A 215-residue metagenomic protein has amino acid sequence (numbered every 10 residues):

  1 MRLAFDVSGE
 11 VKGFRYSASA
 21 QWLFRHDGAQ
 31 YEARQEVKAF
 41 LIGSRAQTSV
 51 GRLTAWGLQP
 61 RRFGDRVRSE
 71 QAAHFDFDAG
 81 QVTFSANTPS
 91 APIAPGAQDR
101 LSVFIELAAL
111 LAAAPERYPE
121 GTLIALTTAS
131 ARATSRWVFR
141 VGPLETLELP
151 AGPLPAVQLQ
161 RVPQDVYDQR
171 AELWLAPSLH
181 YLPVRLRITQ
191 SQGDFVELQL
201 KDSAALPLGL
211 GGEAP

Functional and structural regions predicted by a protein language model:
M1-A79, Y118-P215: Acidic, serine/threonine-rich low-complexity disordered tracts
A79-E106: Acidic/charged, solvent-exposed loop-and-adjacent secondary-structure segments enriched in E/D, K/R, S/T, and G/P
A94, R100, A109-L111, L126 (+1 more regions): A general, composition-driven signal for non-globular sequence regions
L101, R117-Y118: Short, amphipathic alpha-helical segments
E106-R117: Beta-strand/loop-rich accessory regions of lumenal/periplasmic or secreted enzymes, predominantly carbohydrate-active
